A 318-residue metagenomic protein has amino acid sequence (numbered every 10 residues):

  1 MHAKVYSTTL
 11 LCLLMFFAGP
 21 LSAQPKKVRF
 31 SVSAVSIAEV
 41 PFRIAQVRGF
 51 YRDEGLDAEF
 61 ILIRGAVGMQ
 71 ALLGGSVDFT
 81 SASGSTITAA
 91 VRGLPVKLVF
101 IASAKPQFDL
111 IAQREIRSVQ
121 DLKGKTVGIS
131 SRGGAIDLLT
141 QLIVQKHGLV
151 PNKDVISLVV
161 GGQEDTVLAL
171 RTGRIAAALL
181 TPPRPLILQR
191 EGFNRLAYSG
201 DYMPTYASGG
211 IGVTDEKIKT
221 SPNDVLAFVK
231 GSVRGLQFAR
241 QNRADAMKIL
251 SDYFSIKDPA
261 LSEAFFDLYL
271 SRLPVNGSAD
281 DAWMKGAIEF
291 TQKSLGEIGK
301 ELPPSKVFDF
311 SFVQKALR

Functional and structural regions predicted by a protein language model:
M1-A3: N-terminal secretory signal peptides that target proteins for export/translocation
T8-A18: Bacterial N-terminal signal peptides
G19-A23: Sec/Tat signal peptide C-region and signal peptidase I cleavage site
Q24-G162, A169-T172, A176-P182, R195-S199 (+1 more regions): Short, glycine-/small- and polar/acidic-enriched structural segments that line small-molecule recognition paths
V32, A102-A112, R190-I218, V225 (+3 more regions): Periplasmic-binding protein-like
G84-S85, E164-F254: Pocket-lining segment of extracytoplasmic ligand-binding domains
K219-I298: Secondary-structure end/capping motifs
I288-R318: Conserved C-terminal helix/tail region of periplasmic/extracytoplasmic solute-binding proteins
